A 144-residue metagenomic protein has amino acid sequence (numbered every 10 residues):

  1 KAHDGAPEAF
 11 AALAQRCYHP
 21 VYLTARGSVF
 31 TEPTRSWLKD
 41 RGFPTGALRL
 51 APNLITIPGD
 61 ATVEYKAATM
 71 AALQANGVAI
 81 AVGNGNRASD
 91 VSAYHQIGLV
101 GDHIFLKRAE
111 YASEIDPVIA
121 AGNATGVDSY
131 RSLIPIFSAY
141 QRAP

Functional and structural regions predicted by a protein language model:
K1-V21: An acidic-aromatic substrate-binding cleft motif
H3, R16, R26-P144: C-terminal cap/substrate-recognition subdomain and adjoining C-terminal extension of metal-dependent phosphatase-like
